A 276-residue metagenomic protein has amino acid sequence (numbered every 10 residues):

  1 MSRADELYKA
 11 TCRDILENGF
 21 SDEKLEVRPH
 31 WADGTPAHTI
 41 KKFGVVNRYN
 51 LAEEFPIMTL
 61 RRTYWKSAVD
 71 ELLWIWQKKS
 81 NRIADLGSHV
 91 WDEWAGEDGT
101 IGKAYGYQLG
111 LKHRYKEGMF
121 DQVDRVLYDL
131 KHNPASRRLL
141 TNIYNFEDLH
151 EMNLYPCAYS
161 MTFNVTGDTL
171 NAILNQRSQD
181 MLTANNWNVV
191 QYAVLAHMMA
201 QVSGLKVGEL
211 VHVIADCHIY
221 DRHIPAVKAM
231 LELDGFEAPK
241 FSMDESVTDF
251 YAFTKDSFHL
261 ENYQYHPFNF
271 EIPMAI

Functional and structural regions predicted by a protein language model:
M1-I276: Terminal, non-catalytic protein-protein interaction segments that mediate quaternary/complex assembly
